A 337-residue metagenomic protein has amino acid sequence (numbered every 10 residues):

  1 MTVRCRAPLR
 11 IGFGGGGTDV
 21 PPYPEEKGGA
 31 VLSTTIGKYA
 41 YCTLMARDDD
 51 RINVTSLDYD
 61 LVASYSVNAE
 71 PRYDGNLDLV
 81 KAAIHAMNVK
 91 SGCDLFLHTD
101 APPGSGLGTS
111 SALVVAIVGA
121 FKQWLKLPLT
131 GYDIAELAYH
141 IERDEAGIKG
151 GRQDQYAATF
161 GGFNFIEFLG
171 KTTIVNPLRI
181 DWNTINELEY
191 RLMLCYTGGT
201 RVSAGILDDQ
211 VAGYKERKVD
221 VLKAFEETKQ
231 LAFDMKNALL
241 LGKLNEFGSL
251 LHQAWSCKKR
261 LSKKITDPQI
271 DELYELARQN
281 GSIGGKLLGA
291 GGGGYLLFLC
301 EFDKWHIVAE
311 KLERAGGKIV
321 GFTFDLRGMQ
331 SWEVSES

Functional and structural regions predicted by a protein language model:
M1-G14, D19-E25, V31-S33, Y39-V89 (+3 more regions): C-terminal nucleotide
R47, H98-D100: Beta-hairpin (beta-strand-turn-beta-strand) motif
S66-D74, G104-S111, P128: Short gly/ser-rich anion-binding loops that grip negatively charged ligand groups
V89-F96: Conserved catalytic cysteine-centered active-site region of acyl-thioester-dependent Claisen-condensing enzymes
A101-S105, I283: Short pre-catalytic strand/loop immediately N-terminal to key active-site residues, enriched for Gly-Thr
L107-L127, G131: DPxDG-like acidic metal-binding loop motif
G293: Glycine-rich active-site/cofactor-binding loop and its immediate structural neighborhood
